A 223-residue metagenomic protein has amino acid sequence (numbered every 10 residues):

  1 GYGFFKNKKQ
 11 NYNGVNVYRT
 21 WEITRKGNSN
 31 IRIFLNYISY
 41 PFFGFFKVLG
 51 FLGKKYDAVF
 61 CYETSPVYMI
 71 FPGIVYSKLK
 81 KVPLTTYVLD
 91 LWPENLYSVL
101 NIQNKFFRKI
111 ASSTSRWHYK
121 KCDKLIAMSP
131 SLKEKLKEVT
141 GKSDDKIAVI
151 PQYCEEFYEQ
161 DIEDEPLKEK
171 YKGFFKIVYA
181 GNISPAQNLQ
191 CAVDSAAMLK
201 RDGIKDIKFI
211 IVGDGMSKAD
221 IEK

Functional and structural regions predicted by a protein language model:
G1-F43, V48: A conserved catalytic-core segment of Leloir-type glycosyltransferases
R25-R32, K54, K80-R116: Acceptor-binding helix/loop patch of EC 2.4 sugar-transfer enzymes, predominantly nucleotide-sugar-dependent
I33-G44, A58-V82, T86-L89, E94-N95: An aromatic- and histidine-rich active-site surface loop
L49, Y68, V75-L79, K105-L125: Membrane-proximal helix-turn-helix segments that form the acceptor-binding/catalytic region of lipid-linked
S131, I150-Y153: Carbohydrate-associated surface elements
K137-E138, D145, Y153-E169, G173 (+1 more regions): Acidic anion/phosphate-binding donor-loop and adjacent secondary structure in glycosyltransferase catalytic cores
K168-Q187, V193-A197, I210: Conserved donor-binding/catalytic core segment of Leloir-type glycosyltransferases
A180, K208-I221: Glycosyltransferase donor-sugar binding loop
